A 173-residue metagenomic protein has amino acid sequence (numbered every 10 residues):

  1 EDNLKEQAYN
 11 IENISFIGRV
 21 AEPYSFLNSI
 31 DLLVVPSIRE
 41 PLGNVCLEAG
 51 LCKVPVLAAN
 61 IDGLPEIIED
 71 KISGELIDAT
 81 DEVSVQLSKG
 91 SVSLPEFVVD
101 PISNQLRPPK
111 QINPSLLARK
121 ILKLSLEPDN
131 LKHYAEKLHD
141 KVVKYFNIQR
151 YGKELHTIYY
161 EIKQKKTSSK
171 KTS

Functional and structural regions predicted by a protein language model:
E1-N13: Short, structured helix-loop element that forms part of the nucleotide-activated donor/catalytic region
R19, I38: Aromatic "clamp/platform" in nucleotide-sugar-dependent glycosyltransferases that forms part of the donor/acceptor
Y24, D31, K53, K71: A short alpha->beta transition loop at the rim of the catalytic pocket in nucleotide-sugar-dependent
L33-V34, V56: A short hydrophobic beta-strand element within the catalytic core of glycosyltransferases that build diverse glycans
G43-C46, L64: Short glycine/serine-rich donor-binding loops of glycosyltransferases
P55-A58, I68, E75-I77: Short hydrophobic beta-strand element within catalytic cores of glycosyltransferases and related nucleotide-activated
I72-K110, K123: A short acidic/histidine/glycine-rich donor-binding loop in glycosyltransferase catalytic cores
Q105, L116, L122-K123, N130-Y145 (+1 more regions): A short, well-ordered alpha-helix in the C-terminal region of glycosyltransferases
